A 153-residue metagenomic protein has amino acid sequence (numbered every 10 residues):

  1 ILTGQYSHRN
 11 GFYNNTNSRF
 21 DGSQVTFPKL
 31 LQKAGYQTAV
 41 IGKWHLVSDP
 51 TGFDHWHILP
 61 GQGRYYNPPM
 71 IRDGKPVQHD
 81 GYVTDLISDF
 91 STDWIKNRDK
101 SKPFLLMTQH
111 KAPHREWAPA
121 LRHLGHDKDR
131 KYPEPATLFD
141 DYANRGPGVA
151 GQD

Functional and structural regions predicted by a protein language model:
I1-D153: Formylglycine-dependent sulfatase
